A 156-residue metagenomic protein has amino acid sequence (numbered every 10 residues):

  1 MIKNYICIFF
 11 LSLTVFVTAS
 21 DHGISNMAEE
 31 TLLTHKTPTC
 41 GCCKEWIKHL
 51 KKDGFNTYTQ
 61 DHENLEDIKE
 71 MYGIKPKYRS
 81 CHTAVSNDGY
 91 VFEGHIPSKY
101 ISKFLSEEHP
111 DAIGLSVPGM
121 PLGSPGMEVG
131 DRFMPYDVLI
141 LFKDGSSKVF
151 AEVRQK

Functional and structural regions predicted by a protein language model:
K3-F16: Bacterial N-terminal signal peptides
V17-D21, S25: Boundary at the C-terminal end of the N-terminal hydrophobic targeting segment
S25-D53: Local sequence-structure signature of Cys/Sec-based thiol-disulfide redox active-site neighborhoods
E29, N56, D111-A112: Loop/turn elements at helix/coil->beta-strand transitions in domains of secreted/extracellular proteins
H35-T37, Q60, H95, P118: Active-site-proximal beta-strand/loop segments in catalytic clefts of secreted hydrolases
T39, W46, D61-N64, P97-I101: Stable alpha-helical elements in mature extracytoplasmic
K44-D88: N-terminal, post-signal-peptide region of Sec/Tat-exported proteins
M71, K77-K156: Thiol/selenol-based redox catalytic cores and closely related redox-interacting motifs
